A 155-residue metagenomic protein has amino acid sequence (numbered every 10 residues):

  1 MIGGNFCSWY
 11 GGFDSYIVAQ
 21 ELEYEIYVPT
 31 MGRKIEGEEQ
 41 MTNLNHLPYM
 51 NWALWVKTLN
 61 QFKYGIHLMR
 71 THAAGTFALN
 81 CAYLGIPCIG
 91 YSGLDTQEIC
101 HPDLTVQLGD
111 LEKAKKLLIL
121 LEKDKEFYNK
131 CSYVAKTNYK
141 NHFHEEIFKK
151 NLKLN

Functional and structural regions predicted by a protein language model:
M1-Q40, H46, W52: Conserved catalytic-core segment of nucleotide-activated headgroup transferases in glycan assembly
N43, W52-W55, T96, A114: Acidic, amphipathic alpha-helical patches
N51-F62, Y83: Short acidic alpha-helix that forms the nucleotide-activated donor recognition element in Leloir-type transferases
V56, A78-L84, Q97: Short alpha-helical segment that forms part of, or immediately flanks, the ligand-binding pocket in carbohydrate-active
N60-A73, I86: Acidic donor-binding loop of glycosyltransferase active sites
R70, I86-Q97: Short glycine-rich donor-binding/catalytic loop of glycosyltransferases that coordinates the nucleotide-sugar
P102-L111, L120-K125: Conserved acidic donor-binding segment of nucleotide-sugar-dependent glycosyltransferases
K125-N155: A charged, aromatic-enriched C-terminal amphipathic alpha-helix characteristic of glycosyltransferases across folds
